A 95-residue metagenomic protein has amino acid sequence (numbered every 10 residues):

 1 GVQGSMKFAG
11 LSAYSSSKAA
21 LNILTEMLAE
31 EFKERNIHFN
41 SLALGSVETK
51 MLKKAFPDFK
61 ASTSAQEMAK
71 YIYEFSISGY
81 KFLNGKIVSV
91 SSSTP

Functional and structural regions predicted by a protein language model:
G1, L44, M51: Active-site loop/turn elements of alpha/beta-hydrolase fold enzymes, especially the short glycine-/histidine-rich
G1-A20, T25-E26, E30-K33: Catalytic loop of short-chain dehydrogenase/reductase
A9-G10, M51-F56: Short acidic, glycine/proline-rich loop/turn micro-motifs
L28, F32, F56, G79: Active-site catalytic pocket residues across diverse enzymes, especially alpha/beta-hydrolases
E30-E34, E48, E74: Conserved amphipathic alpha-helical interaction elements at protein-protein interfaces in regulatory, energy-coupling
E34-G45: Conserved beta-loop-beta element that borders a ligand/cofactor-binding pocket
S41-L42, T49, P57-P95: C-terminal helical subdomain
